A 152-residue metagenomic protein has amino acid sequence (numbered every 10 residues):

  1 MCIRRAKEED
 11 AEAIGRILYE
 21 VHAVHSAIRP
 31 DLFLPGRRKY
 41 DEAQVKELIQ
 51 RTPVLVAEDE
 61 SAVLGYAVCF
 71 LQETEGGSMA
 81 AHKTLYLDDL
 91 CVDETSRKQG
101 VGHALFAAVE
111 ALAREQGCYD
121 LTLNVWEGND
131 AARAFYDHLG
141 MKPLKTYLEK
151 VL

Functional and structural regions predicted by a protein language model:
C2-R16: A short beta-loop-alpha structural element at the N-terminal edge of CoA-dependent acyl/N-acetyltransferase catalytic
H22-Q44: Conserved GNAT-fold acetyl-CoA-binding loop/helix
V45-V56, Y86: A short helix-loop-beta-strand connector motif used in the catalytic cores of GNAT acetyltransferases and, in some
V56, A62-L71, Y86, C91: Conserved beta-strand in the GNAT
D89-V92, K98-A111, A134, H138-L139: Conserved acetyl-CoA-binding loop-helix of GNAT-fold acetyltransferases
R114-N124: Conserved GNAT acetyl-CoA-binding A-motif
C118, D137-T146: Conserved acetyl-CoA-binding loop of GNAT-fold acetyltransferases
T122-A132, E149-L152: Conserved beta-strand-loop-alpha-helix junction that forms the acyl-donor binding cleft
